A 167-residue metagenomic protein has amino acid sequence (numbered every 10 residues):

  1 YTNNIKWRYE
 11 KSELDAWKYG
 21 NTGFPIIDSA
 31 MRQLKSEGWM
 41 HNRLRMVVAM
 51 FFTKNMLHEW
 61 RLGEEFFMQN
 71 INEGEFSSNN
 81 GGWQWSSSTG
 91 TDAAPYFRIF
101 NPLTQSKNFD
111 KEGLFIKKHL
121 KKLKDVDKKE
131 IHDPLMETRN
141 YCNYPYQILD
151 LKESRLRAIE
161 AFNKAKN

Functional and structural regions predicted by a protein language model:
Y1-N167: C-terminal catalytic domain of photolyase/cryptochrome flavoproteins, centering on the FAD-binding pocket
